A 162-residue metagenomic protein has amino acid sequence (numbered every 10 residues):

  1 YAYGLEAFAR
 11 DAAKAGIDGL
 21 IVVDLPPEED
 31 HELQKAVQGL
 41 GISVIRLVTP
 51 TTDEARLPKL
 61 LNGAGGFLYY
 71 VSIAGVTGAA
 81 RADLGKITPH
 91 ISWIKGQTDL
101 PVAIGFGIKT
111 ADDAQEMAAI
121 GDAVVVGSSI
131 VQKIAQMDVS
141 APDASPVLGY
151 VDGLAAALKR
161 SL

Functional and structural regions predicted by a protein language model:
Y1-E6, V22-L40, D53-K59, T77-S92 (+4 more regions): Active-site-adjacent beta->alpha loops and helix N-cap segments on the catalytic face of soluble alpha/beta enzymes
Y1-V22, L158-R160: Active-site beta->alpha loop and helix N-cap motifs at the rims of alpha/beta catalytic domains
F8, T52-N62, I104, I108-V124: Catalytic cores of alpha/beta
A13, Q34-Q38, L61-G63, A118-A119: Acidic (Asp/Glu)-rich catalytic clusters
A13-G19, Q38-S43, G96-L100: Short, surface-exposed connector motifs at secondary-structure boundaries
L20-V22, V44-V48, L68-Y70, V102-F106 (+1 more regions): Hydrophobic faces of well-ordered beta-strands that scaffold small-molecule active sites in alpha/beta enzyme cores
L25, I73, S129: Flexible loop residues that form catalytic and substrate-binding hotspots at small-molecule/glycan-binding clefts
H90-L100, K109-A119, A123-L162: Alpha/beta catalytic cores of nucleotide-metabolism and tRNA/nucleoside-modifying enzymes
